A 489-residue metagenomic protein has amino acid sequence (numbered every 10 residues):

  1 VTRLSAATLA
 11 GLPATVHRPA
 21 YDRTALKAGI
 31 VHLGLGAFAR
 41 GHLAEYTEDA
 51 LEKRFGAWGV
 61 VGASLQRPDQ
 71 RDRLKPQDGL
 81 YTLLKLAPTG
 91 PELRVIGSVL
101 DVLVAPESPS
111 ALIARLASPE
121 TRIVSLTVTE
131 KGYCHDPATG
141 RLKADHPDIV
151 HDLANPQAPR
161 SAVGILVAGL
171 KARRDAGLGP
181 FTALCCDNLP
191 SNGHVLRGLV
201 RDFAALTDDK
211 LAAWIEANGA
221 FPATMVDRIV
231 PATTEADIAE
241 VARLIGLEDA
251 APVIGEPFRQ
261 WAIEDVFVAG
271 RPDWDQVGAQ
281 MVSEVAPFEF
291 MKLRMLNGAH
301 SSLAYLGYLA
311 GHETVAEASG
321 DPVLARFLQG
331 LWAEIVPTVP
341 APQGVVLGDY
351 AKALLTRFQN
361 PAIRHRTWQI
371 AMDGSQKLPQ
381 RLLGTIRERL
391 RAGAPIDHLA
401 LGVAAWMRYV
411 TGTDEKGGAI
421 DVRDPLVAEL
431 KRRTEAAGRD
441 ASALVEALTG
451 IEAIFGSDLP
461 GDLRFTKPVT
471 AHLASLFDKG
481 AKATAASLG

Functional and structural regions predicted by a protein language model:
V1-G489: Substrate/ligand-engaging "lid" and interaction regions
